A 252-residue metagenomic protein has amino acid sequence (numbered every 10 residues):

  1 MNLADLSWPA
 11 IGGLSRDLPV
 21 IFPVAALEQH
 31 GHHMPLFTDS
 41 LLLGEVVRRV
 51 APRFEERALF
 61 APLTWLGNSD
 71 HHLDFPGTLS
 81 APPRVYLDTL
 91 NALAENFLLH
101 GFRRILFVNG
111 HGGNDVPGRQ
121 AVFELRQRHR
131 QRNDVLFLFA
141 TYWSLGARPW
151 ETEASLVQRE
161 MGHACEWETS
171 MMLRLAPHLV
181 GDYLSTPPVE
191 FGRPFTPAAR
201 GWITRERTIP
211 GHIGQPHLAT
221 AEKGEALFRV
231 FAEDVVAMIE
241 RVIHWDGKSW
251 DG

Functional and structural regions predicted by a protein language model:
M1-L106, G110-G252: Extended, histidine- and acidic-residue-enriched regions that form the cofactor-binding/catalytic faces
